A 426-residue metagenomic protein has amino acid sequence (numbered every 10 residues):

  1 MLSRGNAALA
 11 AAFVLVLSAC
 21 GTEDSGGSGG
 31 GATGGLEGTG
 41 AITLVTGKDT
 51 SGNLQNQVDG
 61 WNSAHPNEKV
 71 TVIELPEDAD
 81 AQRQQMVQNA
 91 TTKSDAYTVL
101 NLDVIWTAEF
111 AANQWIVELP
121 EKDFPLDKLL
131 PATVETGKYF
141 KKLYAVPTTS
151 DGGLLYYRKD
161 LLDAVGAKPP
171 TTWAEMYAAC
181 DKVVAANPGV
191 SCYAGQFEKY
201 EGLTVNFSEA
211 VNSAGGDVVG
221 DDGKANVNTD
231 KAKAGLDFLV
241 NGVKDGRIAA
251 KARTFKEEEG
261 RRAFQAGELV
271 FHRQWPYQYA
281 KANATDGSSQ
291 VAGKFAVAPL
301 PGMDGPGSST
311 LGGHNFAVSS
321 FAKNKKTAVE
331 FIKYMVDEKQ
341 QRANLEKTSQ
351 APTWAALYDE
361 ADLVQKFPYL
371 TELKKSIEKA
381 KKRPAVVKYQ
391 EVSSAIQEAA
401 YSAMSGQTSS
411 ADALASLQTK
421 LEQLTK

Functional and structural regions predicted by a protein language model:
L2-V16, C20-A108, D123, D286-S289 (+4 more regions): Conserved N-terminal structural module of periplasmic/extracytoplasmic solute-binding proteins
S63, V165, D237, N241-R247 (+2 more regions): Extracytoplasmic/periplasmic substrate-recognition and gating elements
Q88, A96-T98, L126-L161, S191 (+4 more regions): A structural signal for short loop-to-beta-strand junctions that line the ligand-binding cleft of periplasmic/secreted
V104-G152, L203-N206, A292-A296, D362-K366 (+1 more regions): Hinge/lid segment of periplasmic solute-binding proteins
A132, T136-G137, F295-A298, L345-A395: Long, aromatic- and glycine/proline-rich binding clefts that accommodate carbohydrate-like moieties
Y144-T148, G153, A174-N226, V240 (+1 more regions): Extracytoplasmic/periplasmic solute-binding protein
D163-A164, A185, K375-K426: Conserved C-terminal helix/tail region of periplasmic/extracytoplasmic solute-binding proteins
C180-K182, A186, K224-R253, L300: Glycine-centered hinge/linker elements that transmit conformational signals in sensory and ligand-binding systems
